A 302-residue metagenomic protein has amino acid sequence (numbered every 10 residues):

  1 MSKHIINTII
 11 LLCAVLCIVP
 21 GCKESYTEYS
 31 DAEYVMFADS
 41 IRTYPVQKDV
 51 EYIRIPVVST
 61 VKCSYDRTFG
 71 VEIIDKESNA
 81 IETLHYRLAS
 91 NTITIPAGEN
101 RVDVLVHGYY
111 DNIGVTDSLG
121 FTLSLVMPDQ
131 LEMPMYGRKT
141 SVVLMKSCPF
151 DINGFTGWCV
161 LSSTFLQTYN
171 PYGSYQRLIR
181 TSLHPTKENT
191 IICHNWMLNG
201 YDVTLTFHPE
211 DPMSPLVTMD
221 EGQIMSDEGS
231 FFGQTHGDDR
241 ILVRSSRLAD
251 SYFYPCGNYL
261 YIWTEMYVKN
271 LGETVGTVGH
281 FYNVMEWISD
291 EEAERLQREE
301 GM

Functional and structural regions predicted by a protein language model:
M1-I9: Bacterial N-terminal signal peptides that target proteins for export
T8-I9, F69, C193: Intrinsically disordered, low-complexity segments enriched in polar/charged small residues
I10, Y26-Y29, Y34, Y44 (+11 more regions): Sequence-level detector for tyrosine residue identity
L12-L16: Alpha-helical transmembrane segments
C17-G21: C-terminal motif of bacterial Sec signal peptides marking the signal peptidase cleavage site
K23-S162, E294-M302: Acidic/polar, low-complexity intrinsically disordered N-terminal segments immediately downstream of a Sec signal
S147-M302: Ser/Thr/Gly/Pro-rich, low-complexity flexible regions
